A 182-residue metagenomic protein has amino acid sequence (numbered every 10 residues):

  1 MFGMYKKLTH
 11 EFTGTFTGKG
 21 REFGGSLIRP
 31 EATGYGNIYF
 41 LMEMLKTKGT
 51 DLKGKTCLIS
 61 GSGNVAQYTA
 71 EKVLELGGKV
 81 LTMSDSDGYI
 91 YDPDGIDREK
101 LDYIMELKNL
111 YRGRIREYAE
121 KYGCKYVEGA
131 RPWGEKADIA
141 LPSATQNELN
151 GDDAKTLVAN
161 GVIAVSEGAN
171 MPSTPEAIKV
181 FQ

Functional and structural regions predicted by a protein language model:
M1-L27: N-terminal ligand-binding/catalytic initiation module
F23-S26, D94-G95, Y118-A119, P175-Q182: Low-complexity, flexible helical/coil segments
I28-E31, Y35-G134: Glycine-rich phosphate/diphosphate-binding loop of Rossmann-like nucleotide-binding domains
T50-K55, E135-D138, L157-A164: Short, surface-exposed connector motifs at secondary-structure boundaries
L141: N-terminal nucleophile
A144-Q182: Rossmann-fold NAD(P)-binding glycine/threonine-rich loop
